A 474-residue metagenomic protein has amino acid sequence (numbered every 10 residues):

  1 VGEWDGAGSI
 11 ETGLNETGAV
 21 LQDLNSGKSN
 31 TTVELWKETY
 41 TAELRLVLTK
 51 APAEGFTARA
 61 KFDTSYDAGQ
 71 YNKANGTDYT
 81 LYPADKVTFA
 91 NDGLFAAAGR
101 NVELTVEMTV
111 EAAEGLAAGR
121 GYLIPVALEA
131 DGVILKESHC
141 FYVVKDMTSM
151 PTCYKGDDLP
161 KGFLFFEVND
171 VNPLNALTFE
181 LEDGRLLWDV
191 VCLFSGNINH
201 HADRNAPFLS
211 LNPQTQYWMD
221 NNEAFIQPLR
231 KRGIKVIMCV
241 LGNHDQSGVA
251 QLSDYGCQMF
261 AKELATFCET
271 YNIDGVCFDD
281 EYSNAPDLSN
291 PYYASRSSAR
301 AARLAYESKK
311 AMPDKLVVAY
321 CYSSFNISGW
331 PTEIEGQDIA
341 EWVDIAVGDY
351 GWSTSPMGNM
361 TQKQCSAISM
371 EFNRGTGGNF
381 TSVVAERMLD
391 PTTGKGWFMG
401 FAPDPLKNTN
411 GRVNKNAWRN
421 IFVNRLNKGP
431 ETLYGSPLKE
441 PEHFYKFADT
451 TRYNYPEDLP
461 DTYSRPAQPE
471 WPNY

Functional and structural regions predicted by a protein language model:
G2-E54, Y66-Q70, N101, A112-Y474: Secreted glycan hydrolases and related glycan-binding modules that recognize and/or cleave
R59-K61: Beta-strand signatures of extracellular beta-sandwich domains
A68-G93: Short beta-strand and strand-turn-strand segments in soluble, beta-rich domains
K86-F89, V102-M108: Strand-loop-strand motifs at the edges of beta-sheets in extracellular beta-sandwich domains
D92-V102: Short proline/glycine- and polar residue-rich coil/turn motifs
F95-A96, V106-L116: Extracellular/luminal low-complexity segments enriched in Ser/Thr/Pro
